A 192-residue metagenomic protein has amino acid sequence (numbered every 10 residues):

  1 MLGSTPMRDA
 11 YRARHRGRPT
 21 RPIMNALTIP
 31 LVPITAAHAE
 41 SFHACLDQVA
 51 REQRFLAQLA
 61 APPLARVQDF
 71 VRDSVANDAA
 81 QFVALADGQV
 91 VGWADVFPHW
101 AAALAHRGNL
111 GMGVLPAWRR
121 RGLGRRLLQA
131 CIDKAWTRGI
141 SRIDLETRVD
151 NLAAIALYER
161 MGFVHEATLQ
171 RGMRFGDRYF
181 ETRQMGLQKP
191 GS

Functional and structural regions predicted by a protein language model:
R12-H15, P19, I23-N25, R178-S192: Terminal substrate-recognition subdomain of acyl/acetyltransferases
L27-I29, D87-W93, F180: Glycine-rich phosphate/pyrophosphate-binding loop shared by adenosine-nucleotide-utilizing enzymes
I29-A44: A short beta-loop-alpha structural element at the N-terminal edge of CoA-dependent acyl/N-acetyltransferase catalytic
A36, Q48-A50, R54-A117, L128-A130 (+2 more regions): Acetyl-CoA-dependent GNAT
G88, G122, N151: Conserved G/P- and acidic residue-centered "switch" motifs that form tight phosphate/ATP-binding loops in soluble
L128, A135-E146: Conserved GNAT acetyl-CoA-binding A-motif
L128, N151-A154, R171-G176: Short glycine/proline-centered loop/turn elements that form peptide/ligand docking sites
D144-T147, E159, V164-F180: Conserved catalytic-core motifs of GNAT/GCN5-like acyltransferases
